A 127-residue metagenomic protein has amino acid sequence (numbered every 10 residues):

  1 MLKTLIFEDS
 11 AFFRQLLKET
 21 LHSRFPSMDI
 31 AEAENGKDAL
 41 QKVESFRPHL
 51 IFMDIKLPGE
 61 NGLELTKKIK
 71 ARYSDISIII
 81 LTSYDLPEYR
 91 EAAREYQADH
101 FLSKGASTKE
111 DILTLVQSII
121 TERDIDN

Functional and structural regions predicted by a protein language model:
E8: Conserved acidic carboxylate
A11-A31: Two-component/phosphorelay signaling modules centered on CheY-like receiver
E32-L50: Acidic, metal-coordinating helix/loop segments flanking the phosphotransfer/catalytic sites of two-component signaling
N35, N61-E64: Acidic catalytic/metal-coordinating carboxylates
P58, L86: The feature encodes the CheY-like receiver
G62, R94-D99: As written
L63-S74: Short amphipathic alpha-helix used as the core "switch/output" element in two-component signaling
